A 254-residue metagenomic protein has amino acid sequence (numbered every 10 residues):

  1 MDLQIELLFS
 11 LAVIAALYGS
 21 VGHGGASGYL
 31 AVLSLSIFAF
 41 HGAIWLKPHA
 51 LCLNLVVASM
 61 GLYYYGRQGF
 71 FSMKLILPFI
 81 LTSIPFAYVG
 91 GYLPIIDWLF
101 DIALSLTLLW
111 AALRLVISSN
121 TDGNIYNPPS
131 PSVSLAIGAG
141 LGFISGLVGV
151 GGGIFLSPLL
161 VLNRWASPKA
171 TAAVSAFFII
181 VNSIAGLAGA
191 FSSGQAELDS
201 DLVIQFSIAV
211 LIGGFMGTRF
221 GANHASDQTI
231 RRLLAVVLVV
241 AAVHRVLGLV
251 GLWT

Functional and structural regions predicted by a protein language model:
M1-G24, G28-I44, M60-I144, L162-N163 (+1 more regions): Juxtamembrane transmembrane-helix boundary motif
L30, L156-S157: Interfacial helix-capping/hinge residues at the ends of transmembrane alpha-helices
F40-H49, W165-A176: Membrane-interface alpha-helices at helix entry/exit sites of multi-pass transporters
K47-N54, S175, I179, L202-V203 (+1 more regions): Short hydrophobic/aromatic, small-residue-rich stretches within specific transmembrane helices of secondary active
C52-M60, P85-F86, F177-A185: Membrane-embedded alpha-helical segments of transport systems, primarily multispan ion/solute transporters
G153: Walker A/P-loop
A170-A188, V240: Hydrophobic alpha-helical transmembrane segments of multi-pass integral membrane proteins, especially transporters
